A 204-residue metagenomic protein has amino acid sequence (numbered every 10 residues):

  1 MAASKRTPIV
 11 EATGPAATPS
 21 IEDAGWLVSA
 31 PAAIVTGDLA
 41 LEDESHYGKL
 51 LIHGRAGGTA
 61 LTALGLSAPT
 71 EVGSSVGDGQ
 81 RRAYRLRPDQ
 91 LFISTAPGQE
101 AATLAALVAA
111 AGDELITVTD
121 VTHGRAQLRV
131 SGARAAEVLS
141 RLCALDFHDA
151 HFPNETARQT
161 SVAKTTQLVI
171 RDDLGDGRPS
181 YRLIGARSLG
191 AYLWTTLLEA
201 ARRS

Functional and structural regions predicted by a protein language model:
M1-S204: Basic, glycine/lysine-rich polyanion-binding surfaces/domains
